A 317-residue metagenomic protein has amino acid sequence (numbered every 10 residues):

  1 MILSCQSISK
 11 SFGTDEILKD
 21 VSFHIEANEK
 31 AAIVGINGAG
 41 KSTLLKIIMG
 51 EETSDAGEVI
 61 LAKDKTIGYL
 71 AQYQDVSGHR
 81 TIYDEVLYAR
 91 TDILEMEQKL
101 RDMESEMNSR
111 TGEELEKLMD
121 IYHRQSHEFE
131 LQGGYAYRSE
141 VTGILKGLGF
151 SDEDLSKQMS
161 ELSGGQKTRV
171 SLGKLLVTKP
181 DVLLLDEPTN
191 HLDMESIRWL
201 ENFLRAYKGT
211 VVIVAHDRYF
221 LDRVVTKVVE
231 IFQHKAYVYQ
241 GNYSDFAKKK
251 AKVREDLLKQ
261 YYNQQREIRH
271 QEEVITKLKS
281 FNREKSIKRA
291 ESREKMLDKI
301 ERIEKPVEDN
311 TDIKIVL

Functional and structural regions predicted by a protein language model:
M1-Y262, I315-L317: ABC ATP-binding cassette signature C-motif
H79, R138, E294, E308-N310: Alpha-helix initiation and N-capping motif
T91, G209, E273, S280 (+1 more regions): Generic structural signal for secondary-structure transition and capping sites
E104-N108, A247, T276-K279, D298-E301: A structural signal for long alpha-helical coiled-coils and helix-turn connectors that form the cytosolic signaling
L118-H127, H270-S280: A short, surface-exposed helix-loop junction/capping segment
S151, S280-S286, D312: Short, flexible, glycine-rich and Lys/Arg-enriched loop motifs at helix boundaries that contact anionic partners
K250-V274, S286, A290-V307: Intracellular alpha-helical coupling/juxtamembrane segments of multi-pass membrane proteins
V307-L317: Flexible loop/N-cap segments at domain edges
